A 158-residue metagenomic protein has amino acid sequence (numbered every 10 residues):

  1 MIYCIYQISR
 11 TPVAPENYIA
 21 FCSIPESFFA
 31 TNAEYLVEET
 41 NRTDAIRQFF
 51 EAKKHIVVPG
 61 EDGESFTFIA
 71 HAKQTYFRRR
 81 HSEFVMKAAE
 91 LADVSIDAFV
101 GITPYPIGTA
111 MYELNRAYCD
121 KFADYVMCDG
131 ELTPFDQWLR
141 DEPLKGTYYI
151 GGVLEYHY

Functional and structural regions predicted by a protein language model:
M1, A117-Y158: Acidic, proline/glycine-rich low-complexity IDRs
M1-Y35, Y148-Y158: Short, extreme N-terminal segment that most often corresponds to the first beta-strand
Q7, V58-E61, F99, P106 (+3 more regions): Intrinsically disordered, low-complexity segments enriched in small/polar residues
P15-Y18, F28, D62, I107-T109 (+2 more regions): A generic alpha-helix propensity feature with a strong bias for hydrophobic helices
A20, E90, E113, K145-T147: Residue-level signal for the start and early helices of compact helical domains
E26-A123: Low-complexity, serine/threonine/proline-enriched polar segments
